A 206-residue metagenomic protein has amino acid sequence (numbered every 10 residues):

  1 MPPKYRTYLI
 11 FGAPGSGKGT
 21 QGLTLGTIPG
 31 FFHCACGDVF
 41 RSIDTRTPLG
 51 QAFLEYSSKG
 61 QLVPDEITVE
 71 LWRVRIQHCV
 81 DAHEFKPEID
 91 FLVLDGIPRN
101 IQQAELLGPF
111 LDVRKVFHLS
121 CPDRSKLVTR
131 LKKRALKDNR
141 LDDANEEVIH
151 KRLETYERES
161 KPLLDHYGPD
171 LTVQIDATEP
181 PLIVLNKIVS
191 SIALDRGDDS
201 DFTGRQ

Functional and structural regions predicted by a protein language model:
I10: Hydrophobic anchor at the beta1->P-loop junction of P-loop NTPases
A13: P-loop (Walker A) phosphate-binding loop of NTP-binding proteins
K18: Conserved lysine of the Walker
T27-C34: Post-Walker A helix-loop "phosphate-sensing" segment adjacent to the P-loop in P-loop NTPases
C34-P109: ATP-dependent small-molecule kinase phosphotransfer cores that center on conserved nucleotide phosphate-binding segments
F40, L54-K59, L106-E159: A glycine- and Lys/Arg-enriched "phosphate-lid" helix/loop adjacent to the NTP-binding pocket of small-molecule kinases
I67-Q77, R140-V184: Small-molecule kinase domains that catalyze NTP-dependent phosphoryl transfer to phosphate-bearing small molecules
